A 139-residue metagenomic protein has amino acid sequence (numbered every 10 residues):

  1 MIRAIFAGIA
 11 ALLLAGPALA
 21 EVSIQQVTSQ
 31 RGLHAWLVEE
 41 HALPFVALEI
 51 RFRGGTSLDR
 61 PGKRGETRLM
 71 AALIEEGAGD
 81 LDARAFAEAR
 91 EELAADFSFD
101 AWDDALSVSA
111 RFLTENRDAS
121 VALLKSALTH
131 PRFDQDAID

Functional and structural regions predicted by a protein language model:
I2, I9-A10, T28, W36 (+1 more regions): Charge-rich, well-structured scaffold segments of protease-associated domains
I2, V46-L48: Structural beta-strand/beta-sheet cores of well-ordered domains, especially the beta-sheet scaffolds that support
R3, A7-G8, L12, I24 (+1 more regions): A residue-level detector for conformationally permissive "hinge/kink" positions
A15-P17: N-terminal signal peptide c-region/cleavage motif recognized by signal peptidases
A20-P44: N- or domain-start disorder-to-order transition segments that initiate the globular core
V22-I24, E49-T114: M16/MPP (pitrilysin/insulinase) zinc-metallopeptidase core fold and M16-derived inactive scaffolds
L33, H41-L43, G54-T56, T114-N116: Residues that cap or initiate secondary-structure elements
